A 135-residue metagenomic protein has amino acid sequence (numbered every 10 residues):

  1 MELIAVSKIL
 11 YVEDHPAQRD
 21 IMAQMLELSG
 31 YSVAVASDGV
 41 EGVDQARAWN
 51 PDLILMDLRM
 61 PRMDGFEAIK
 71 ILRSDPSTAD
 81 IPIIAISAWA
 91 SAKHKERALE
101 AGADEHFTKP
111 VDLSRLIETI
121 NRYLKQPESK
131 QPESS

Functional and structural regions predicted by a protein language model:
E13: Conserved acidic carboxylate
D20-L28: Charged docking surfaces used in two-component/phosphorelay signaling
G30-S37, Q45: Short hydrophobic/Thr-rich beta-strand motif most characteristic of the beta2 strand and flanking loop of CheY-like
W49-L55: Active-site beta3 strand of CheY-like receiver
M60: Receiver (REC) domain active-site loop signature in two-component systems and cognate sites in sensor histidine kinases
V111-I120: C-terminal output helix
